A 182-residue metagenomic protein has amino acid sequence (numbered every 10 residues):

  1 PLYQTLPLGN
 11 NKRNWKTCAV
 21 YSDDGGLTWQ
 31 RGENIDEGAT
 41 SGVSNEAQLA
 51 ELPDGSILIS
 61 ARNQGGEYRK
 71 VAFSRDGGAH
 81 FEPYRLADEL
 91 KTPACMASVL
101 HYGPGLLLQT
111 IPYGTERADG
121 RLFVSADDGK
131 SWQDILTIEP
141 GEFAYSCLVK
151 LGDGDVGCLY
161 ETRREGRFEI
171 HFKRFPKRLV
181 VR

Functional and structural regions predicted by a protein language model:
P1-R182: Asp-box/BNR beta-propeller blade signature and adjacent active/binding-site loops in extracellular glycan-interacting
